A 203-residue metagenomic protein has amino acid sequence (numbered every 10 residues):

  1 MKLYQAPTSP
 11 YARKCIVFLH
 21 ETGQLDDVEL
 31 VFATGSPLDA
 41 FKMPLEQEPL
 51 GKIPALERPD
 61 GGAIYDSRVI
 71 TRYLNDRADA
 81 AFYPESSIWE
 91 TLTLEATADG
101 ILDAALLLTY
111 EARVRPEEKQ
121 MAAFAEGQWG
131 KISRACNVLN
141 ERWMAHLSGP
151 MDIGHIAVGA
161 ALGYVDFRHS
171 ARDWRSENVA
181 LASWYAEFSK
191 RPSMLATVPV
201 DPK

Functional and structural regions predicted by a protein language model:
M1-Q120: GST-like domain detector, emphasizing the conserved glutathione-binding G-site in the N-terminal thioredoxin-like
T22, N178, R191-P192: Acidic-histidine catalytic/liganding microenvironments
G23-L25, S148, S189: Short, well-ordered coil/turn elements that cap or connect secondary structure elements
V69, A180, S193: Residue-level recognition of oxygen-bearing side chains
T71, N75, L92-E95, C136 (+2 more regions): Non-transmembrane alpha-helical segments in soluble domains of secreted/periplasmic/extracellular proteins
F82-E85, W174, L195-V200: Short, hydrophobic secondary-structure boundary micro-motifs
A98-A186: GST-like fold's C-terminal all-alpha helical module
E141, F188-K203: Charged/polar, low-hydrophobicity segments characteristic of intrinsically disordered regions and flexible loops
